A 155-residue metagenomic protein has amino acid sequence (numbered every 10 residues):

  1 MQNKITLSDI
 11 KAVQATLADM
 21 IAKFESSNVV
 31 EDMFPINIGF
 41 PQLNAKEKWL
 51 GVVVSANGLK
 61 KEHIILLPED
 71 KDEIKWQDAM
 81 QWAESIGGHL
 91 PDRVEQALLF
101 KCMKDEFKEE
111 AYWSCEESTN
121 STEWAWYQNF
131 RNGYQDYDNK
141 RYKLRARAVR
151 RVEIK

Functional and structural regions predicted by a protein language model:
K4-G88, W124-N132, D136-K140, R145-V149: Extracellular adhesion/carbohydrate-recognition regions
R93-K155: C-terminal, surface-exposed recognition/capping segments
